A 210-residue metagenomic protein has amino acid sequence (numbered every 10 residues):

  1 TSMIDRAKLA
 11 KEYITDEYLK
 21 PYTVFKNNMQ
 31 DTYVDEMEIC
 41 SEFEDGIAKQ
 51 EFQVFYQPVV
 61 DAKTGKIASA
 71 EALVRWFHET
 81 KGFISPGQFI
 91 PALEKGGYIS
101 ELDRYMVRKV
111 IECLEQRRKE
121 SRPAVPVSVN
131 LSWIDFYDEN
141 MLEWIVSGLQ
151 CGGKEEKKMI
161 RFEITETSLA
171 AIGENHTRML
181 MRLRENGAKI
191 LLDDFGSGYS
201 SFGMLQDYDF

Functional and structural regions predicted by a protein language model:
T1, T32, A62-E71, Y98-H176: Catalytic core of bacterial c-di-GMP phosphodiesterases, primarily the EAL and HD-GYP domains, capturing alpha-helical
T1-E17, T23-E38, E42, Q88 (+5 more regions): Cyclic nucleotide signaling catalytic output domains
K8, I90-P91, S100, T177 (+1 more regions): Conserved long alpha-helical elements within nucleotide-processing catalytic cores of c-di-GMP signaling and class III
E17, D45, K49, D61 (+4 more regions): Nucleotide second-messenger and two-component phosphorelay signaling modules
P21, E51-Q53, A124-S128, M159-R161 (+1 more regions): Residues at or immediately flanking beta-strands
V24, N28, T32-A92, N130 (+1 more regions): Active-site core of bacterial EAL-family cyclic-dinucleotide phosphodiesterase domains
P58-V60, H78, W133-D135, E166-S168 (+2 more regions): Active-site-proximal loop/turn and secondary-structure-junction residues that shape catalytic pockets, frequently
G148-F210: The catalytic core of metal-dependent phosphodiesterases that act on cyclic dinucleotides
